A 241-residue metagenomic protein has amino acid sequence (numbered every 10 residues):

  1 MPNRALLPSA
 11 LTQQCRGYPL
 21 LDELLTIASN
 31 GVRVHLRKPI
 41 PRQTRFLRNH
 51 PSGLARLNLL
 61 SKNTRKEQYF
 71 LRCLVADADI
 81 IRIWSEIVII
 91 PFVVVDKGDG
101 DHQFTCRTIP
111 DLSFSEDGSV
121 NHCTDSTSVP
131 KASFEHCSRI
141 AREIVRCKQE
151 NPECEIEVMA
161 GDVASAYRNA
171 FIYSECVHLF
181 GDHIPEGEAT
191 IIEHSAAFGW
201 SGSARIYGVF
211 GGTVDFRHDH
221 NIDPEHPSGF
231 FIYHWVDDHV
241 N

Functional and structural regions predicted by a protein language model:
M1-D77: Low-complexity, highly charged intrinsically disordered N-terminal segments that act as targeting/localization
L6, D79, G100, I222-H226: Structured alpha-helical bundle/scaffold domains in large eukaryotic membrane-trafficking regulators
S9, N49, K66, I156 (+2 more regions): Hydrophobic transmembrane signal anchors and adjacent membrane-proximal interface regions, especially in viral
P19-N30, I109, A166-L179, G211-D223: Phosphate-binding glycine-rich loops and adjacent basic patches that engage nucleotide phosphates, nucleic-acid
L20-T44, L112-C123, F180-E186, G229-F230: Short, compositionally biased low-complexity segments
T44-H50, T190-S201, H234-N241: Glycine- and acidic
A55, L59, T64, Q68-G208: Catalytic-core region of right-hand nucleic acid polymerases
A204-N241: Active-site palm subdomain of RNA-directed nucleic acid polymerases
